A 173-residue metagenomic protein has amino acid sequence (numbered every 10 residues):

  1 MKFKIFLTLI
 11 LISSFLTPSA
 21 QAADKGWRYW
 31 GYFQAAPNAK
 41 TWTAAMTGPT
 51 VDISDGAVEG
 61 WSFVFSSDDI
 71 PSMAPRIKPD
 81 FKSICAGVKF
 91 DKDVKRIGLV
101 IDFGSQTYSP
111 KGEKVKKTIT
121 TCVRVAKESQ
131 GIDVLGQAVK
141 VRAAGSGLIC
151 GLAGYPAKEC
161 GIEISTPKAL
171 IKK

Functional and structural regions predicted by a protein language model:
M1-K2: N-terminal secretory signal peptides that target proteins for export/translocation
I5-S14: Sec-dependent N-terminal signal peptides
P18-K173: Ubiquitin-like/PB1-type beta-grasp interaction modules and other compact soluble beta-rich domains
